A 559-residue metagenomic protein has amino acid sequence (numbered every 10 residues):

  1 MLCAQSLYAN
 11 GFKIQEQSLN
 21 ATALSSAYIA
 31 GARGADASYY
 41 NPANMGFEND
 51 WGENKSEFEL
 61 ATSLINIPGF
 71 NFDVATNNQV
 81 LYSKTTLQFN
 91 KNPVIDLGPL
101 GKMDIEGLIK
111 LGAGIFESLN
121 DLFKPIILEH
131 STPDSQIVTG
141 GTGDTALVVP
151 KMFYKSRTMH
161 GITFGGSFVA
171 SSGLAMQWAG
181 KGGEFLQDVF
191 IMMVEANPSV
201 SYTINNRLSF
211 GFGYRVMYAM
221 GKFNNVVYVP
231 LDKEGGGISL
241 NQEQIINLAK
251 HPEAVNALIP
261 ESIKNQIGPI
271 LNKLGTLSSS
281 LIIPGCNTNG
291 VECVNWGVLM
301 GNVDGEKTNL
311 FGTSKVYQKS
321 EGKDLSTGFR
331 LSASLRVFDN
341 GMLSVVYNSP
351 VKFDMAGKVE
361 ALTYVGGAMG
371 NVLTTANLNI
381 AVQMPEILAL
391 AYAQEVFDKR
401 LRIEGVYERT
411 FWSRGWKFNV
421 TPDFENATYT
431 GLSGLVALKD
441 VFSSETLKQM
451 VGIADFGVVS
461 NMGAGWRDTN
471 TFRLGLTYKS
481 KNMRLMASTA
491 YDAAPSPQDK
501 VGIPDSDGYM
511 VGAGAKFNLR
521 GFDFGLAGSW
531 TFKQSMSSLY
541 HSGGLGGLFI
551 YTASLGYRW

Functional and structural regions predicted by a protein language model:
A4-S6: N-terminal signal peptide c-region/cleavage motif recognized by signal peptidases
Y8-S25, G98-E129, V138, L147-W559: Outer-membrane beta-barrel porins/channels
K13-Y28, N49-F72: Transmembrane beta-strand segments of Gram-negative outer membrane beta-barrel proteins
I29-G31, P42-W51, K155-T158, G173: Outer-membrane beta-barrel pore proteins
I29-R33, N66-T145: Surface-exposed strand-loop-strand hairpins of Gram-negative outer-membrane beta-barrel proteins
